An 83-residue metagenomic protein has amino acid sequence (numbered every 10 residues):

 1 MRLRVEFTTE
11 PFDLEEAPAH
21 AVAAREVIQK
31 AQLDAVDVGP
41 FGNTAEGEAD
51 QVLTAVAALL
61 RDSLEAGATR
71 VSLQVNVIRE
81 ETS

Functional and structural regions predicted by a protein language model:
M1-S83: Charge-rich, low-complexity N-terminal segments
